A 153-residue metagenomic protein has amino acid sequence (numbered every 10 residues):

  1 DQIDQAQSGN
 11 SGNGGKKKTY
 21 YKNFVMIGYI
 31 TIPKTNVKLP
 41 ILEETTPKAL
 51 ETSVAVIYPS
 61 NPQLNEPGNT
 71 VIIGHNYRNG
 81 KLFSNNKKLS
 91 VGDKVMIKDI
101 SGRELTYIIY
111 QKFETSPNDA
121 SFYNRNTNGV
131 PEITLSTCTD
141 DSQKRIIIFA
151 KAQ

Functional and structural regions predicted by a protein language model:
D1-Q153: Solvent-exposed, non-transmembrane regions of membrane-associated and secreted proteins
